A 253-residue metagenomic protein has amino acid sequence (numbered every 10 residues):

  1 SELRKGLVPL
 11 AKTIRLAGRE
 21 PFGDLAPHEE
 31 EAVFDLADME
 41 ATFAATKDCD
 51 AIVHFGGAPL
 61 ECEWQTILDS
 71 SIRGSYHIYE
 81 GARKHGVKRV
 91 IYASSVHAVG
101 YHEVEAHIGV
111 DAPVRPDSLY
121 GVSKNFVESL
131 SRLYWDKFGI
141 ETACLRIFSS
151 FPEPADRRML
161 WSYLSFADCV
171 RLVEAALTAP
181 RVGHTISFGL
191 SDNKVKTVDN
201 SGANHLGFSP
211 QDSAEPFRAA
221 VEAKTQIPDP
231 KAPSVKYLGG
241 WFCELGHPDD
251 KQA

Functional and structural regions predicted by a protein language model:
S1-A11: Canonical Rossmann dinucleotide-binding motif of NAD(H)/NADP(H)-dependent dehydrogenases/reductases, specifically
G23, V33-S70: NAD(P)H-binding glycine-rich loop region in Rossmannoid oxidoreductase-like domains and their noncatalytic homologs
A37, T66-H77, H85, V114 (+2 more regions): Glycine-rich NAD(P)-binding loop of the Rossmann-fold in SDR/ketoreductase-type enzymes
D69, E103-T142: Catalytic helix-loop patch of NAD(P)-dependent Rossmann-fold dehydrogenases
H77-R115: Conserved Rossmann-fold NAD(P)-dependent oxidoreductase catalytic core, especially the SDR/UDP-sugar
R115, L119, I140-L160: Flexible, glycine-rich beta-alpha linker
I147-E153, Y163-H184, D192: Alpha-helical substrate-binding/gating segment
I186, D192-S209, V221-D249: Conserved C-terminal active-site "lid" loop/helix of NAD(P)H-dependent oxidoreductases that clamps the redox cofactor
